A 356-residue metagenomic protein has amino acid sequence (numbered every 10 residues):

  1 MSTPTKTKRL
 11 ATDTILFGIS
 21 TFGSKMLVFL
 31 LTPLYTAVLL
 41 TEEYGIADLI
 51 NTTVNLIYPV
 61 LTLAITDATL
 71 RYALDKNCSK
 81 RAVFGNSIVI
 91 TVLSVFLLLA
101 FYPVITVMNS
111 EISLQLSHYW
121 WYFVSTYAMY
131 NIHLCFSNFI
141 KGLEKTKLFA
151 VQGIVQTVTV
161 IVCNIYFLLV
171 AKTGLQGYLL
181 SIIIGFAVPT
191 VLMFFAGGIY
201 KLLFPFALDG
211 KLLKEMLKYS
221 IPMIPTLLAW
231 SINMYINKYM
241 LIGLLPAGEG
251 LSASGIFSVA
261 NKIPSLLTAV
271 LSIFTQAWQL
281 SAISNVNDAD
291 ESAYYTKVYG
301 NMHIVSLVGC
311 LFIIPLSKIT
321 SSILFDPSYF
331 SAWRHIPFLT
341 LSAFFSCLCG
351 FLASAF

Functional and structural regions predicted by a protein language model:
M1-L10, Q115, W121, A171 (+4 more regions): Interhelical loop/hinge segments that connect adjacent transmembrane helices in multipass membrane
R9-T66, T126, T157-I161, I221-L244 (+1 more regions): Signature of the first transmembrane helix
F22, G85-S113, Y166, L271 (+1 more regions): Alpha-helical transmembrane segments of multi-pass membrane transport and lipid-handling proteins
F29-E43, S231-L266, S281-S284, K318-S328: Helix-terminus/linker motif at the lipid-water interface of multi-pass membrane proteins
T36-I46, V107, E111-Q115, L143-L148 (+2 more regions): Membrane-interface helix-loop junctions in multi-pass transport and translocation proteins
L61-N77, A260, P264-M302, A353-A355: Helix-loop junctions and terminal segments of transmembrane helices in multi-pass membrane transport/translocation
T66-T69, S137-G142, T146, F167-A171 (+6 more regions): C-terminal transmembrane helix end/exit motif
Y72-D75, Y130-Q152, T340-F356: Membrane-interface junctions at transmembrane-helix termini in multi-pass inner-membrane proteins
